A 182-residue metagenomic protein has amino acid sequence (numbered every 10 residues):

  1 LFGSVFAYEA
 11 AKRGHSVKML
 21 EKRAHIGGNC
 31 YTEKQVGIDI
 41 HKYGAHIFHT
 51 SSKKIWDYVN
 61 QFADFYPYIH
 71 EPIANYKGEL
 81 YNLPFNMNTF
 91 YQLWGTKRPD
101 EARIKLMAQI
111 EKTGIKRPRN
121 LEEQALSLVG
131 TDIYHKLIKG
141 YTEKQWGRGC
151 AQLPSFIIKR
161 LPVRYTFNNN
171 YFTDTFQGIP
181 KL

Functional and structural regions predicted by a protein language model:
G3-S4: N-terminal Rossmann-fold NAD(P) dinucleotide-binding loop
A11-V36: Glycine-rich FAD pyrophosphate-binding loop
H15, H46-H49: Histidine-centered active-site/metal-ligand motif
Y31-I40, F48-A102: A conserved beta-strand/loop capping segment in the N-terminal third of enzymes that catalyze redox or closely related
K42-H46, F176-Q177: A short acidic, glycine-rich active-site loop that binds or catalyzes chemistry on phosphate/adenosine moieties
A74, E79-Y81, N88-L182: Active-site/ligand-binding neighborhood in enzyme catalytic cores
